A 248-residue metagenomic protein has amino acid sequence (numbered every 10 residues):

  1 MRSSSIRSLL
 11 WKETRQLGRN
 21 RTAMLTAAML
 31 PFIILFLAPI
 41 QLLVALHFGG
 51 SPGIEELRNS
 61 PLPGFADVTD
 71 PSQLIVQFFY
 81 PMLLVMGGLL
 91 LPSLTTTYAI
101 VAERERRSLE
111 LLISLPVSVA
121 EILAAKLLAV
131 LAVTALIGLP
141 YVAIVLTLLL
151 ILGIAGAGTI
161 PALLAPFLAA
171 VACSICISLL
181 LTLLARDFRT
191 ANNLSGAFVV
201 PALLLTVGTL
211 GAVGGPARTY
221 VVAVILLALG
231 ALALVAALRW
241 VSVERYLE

Functional and structural regions predicted by a protein language model:
M1-P31: Aromatic- and glycine-rich beta-strand/loop motifs that create alpha-glucan
R19-G53, F79-P92, A197-T209, L227-L234: Hydrophobic alpha-helical transmembrane segments of multi-pass membrane transport/permease proteins
G87, P92, V117-L146: Selective transmembrane-helix segments that form parts of the transport pathway or gating/packing helices in multipass
P92-I113, L127: Transmembrane helix boundary and interhelical loop/hinge segments in multi-pass membrane proteins
I100, L184, A228-E248: Junction motif at the cytosolic side of a transmembrane helix
A132-C173: Secretory targeting signals
A162-A185, L232: Hydrophobic alpha-helical transmembrane segments of polytopic membrane proteins
L184-N192, V207-V224: Extracellular/periplasmic helix-loop-helix junctions in multi-pass membrane proteins
